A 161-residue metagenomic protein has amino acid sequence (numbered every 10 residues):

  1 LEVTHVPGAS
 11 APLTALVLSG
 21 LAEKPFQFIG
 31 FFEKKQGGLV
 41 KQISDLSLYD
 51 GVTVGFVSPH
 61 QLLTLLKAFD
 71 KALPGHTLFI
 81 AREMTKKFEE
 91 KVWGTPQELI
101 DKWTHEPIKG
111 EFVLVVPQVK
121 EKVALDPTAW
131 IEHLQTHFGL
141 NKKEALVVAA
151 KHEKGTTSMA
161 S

Functional and structural regions predicted by a protein language model:
L1-Y49: Class I SAM-dependent methyltransferase SAM-binding "motif I" and its flanking Rossmann-like core
E2-V6, V54, F79: Structural detector of well-ordered beta-strand residues that form the stable sheet scaffold of enzyme domains
F31-K34, V57, V119: Structured loop/turn residues at secondary-structure junctions
V52, P59-S161: A contiguous loop/helix-start segment that scaffolds small-molecule binding in enzyme catalytic cores
